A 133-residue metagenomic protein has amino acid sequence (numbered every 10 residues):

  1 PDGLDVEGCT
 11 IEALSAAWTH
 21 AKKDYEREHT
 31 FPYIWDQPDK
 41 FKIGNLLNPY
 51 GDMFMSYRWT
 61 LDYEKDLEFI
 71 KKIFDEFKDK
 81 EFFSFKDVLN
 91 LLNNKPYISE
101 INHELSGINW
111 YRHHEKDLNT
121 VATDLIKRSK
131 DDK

Functional and structural regions predicted by a protein language model:
P1-Y57, E68, K72, N90-K133: Conserved core of the sugar-phosphate nucleotidyltransferase
T60: PAPS-dependent sulfotransferase catalytic core
Y63: Short, conserved phosphate/pyrophosphate- and ester-handling motifs at nucleotide-, phospho-/glycolipid
D75-K80: A hydrophobic, small-residue-rich beta->alpha segment in the mid-to-C-terminal subdomain of diverse proteins
F83: Segments of small-molecule ligand-sensing domains
